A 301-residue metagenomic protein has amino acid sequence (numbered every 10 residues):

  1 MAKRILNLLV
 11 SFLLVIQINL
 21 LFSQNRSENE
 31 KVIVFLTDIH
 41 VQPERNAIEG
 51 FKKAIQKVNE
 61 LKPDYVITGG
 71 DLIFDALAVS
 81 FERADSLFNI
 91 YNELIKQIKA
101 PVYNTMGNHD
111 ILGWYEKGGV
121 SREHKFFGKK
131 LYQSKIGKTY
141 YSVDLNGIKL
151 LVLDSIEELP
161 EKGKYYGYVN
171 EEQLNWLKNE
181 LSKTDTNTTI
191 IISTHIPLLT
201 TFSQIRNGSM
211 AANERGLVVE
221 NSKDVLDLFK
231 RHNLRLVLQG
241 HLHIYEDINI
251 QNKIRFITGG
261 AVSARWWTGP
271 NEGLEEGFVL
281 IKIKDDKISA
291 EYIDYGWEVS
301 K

Functional and structural regions predicted by a protein language model:
M1-S27: Bacterial Sec-dependent N-terminal signal peptides
L20-E82: N-terminal active-site segment of His-dependent metallophosphoesterases
D38, G70-D71, G107-N108, L153 (+2 more regions): Active-site glycine-centered loops adjacent to acidic/histidine catalytic or metal-binding residues that shape
V41-P43, D75-S80, E157-V169, S209-N213: Surface-exposed cleft-lining segments at the edges of enzyme active sites
I73, T184-F202: Short acidic, glycine-rich surface-loop motifs adjacent to enzyme active sites
E82-T189, D224-R231, L236, I248-K284 (+1 more regions): Extended active-site neighborhood of metal-dependent phosphoesterases/phosphodiesterases
I192-L198, R235-Y245: Histidine-centered catalytic micro-motifs
L198-A212: Active-site His/acidic residue clusters
